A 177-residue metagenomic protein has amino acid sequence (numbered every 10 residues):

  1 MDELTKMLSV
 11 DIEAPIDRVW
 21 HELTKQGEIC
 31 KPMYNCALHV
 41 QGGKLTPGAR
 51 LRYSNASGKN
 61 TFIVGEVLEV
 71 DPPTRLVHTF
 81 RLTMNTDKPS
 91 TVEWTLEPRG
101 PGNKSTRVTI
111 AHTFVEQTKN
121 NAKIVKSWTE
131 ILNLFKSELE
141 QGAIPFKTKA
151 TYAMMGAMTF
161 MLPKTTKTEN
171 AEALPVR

Functional and structural regions predicted by a protein language model:
M1-V40, N170-R177: Hydrophobic ligand-binding cavity/cleft-lining segments
T5-M7, N60-G65, D87-E93: Short, surface-exposed coil-to-beta transition loops
S9-E13, R52-S54, E66, T95: Generic structural detector for well-ordered beta-strands
P15, G58, P72-P73, R99-K104: Short strand-connecting beta-turns/loops that link adjacent beta-strands
V19-L23, I29, L51, V67 (+4 more regions): Hydrophobic pocket/interface hotspot
H39-R81, E169-R177: Glycine-rich portal/gate segments that line the openings of hydrophobic small-molecule binding cavities
R81-S137, F146-K149: Beta-strand/loop substructures that line and gate deep hydrophobic ligand-binding cavities in soluble
S137-R177: Short, highly charged C-terminal tails/helix-capping segments
